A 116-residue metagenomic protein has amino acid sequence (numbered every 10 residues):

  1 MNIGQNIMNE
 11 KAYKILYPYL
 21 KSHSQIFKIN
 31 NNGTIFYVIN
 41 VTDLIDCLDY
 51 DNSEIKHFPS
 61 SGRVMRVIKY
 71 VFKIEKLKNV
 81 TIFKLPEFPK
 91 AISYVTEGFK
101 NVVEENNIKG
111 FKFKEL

Functional and structural regions predicted by a protein language model:
M1-L116: Phosphate/anion-contacting hairpin/loop surfaces
